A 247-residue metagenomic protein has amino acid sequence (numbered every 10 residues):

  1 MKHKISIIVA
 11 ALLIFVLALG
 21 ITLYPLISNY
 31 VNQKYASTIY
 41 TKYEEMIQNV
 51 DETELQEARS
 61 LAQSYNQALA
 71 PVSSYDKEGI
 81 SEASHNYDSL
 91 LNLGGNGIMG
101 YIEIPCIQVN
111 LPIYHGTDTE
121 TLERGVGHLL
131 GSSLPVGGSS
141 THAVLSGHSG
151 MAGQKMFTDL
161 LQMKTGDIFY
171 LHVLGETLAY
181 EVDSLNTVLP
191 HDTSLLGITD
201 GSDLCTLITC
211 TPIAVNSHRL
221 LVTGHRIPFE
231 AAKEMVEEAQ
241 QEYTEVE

Functional and structural regions predicted by a protein language model:
M1-H3: N-terminal Lys/Arg-rich, disordered targeting/topogenic segments
I5-I8, I14-E247: Solvent-exposed, non-transmembrane regions of membrane-associated and secreted proteins
